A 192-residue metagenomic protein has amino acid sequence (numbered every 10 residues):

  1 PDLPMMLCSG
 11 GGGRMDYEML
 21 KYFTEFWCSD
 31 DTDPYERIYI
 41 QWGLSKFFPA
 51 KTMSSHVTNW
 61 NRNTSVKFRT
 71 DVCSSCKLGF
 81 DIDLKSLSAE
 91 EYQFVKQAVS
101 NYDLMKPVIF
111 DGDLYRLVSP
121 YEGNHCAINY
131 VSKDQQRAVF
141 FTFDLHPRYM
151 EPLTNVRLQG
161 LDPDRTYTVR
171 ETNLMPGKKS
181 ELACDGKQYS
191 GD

Functional and structural regions predicted by a protein language model:
D2-K85: Glycan-recognition surfaces
L7-D16, E90-Y92, Y115-N124: A glycine-rich phosphate-binding loop feature that marks nucleotide/adenosyl-phosphate handling sites
L7-G11, I82-S86, T142-D144, G160 (+1 more regions): Active-site proximal loops enriched in glycine and acidic residues that flank catalytic Cys/His/Asp and coordinate
G12, G79-F80, R116, L145-P147: Short, solvent-exposed loop/turn segments at secondary-structure junctions
S65-V118: Catalytic cores of secreted or luminal carbohydrate-active enzymes
D71, A138, Y167: Residue-level detector of short, conserved catalytic/binding motifs and their immediate flanks
S119-P163: Carbohydrate-binding surface patches
H146-D192: C-terminal beta-sandwich/jelly-roll accessory domains of carbohydrate-active enzymes
